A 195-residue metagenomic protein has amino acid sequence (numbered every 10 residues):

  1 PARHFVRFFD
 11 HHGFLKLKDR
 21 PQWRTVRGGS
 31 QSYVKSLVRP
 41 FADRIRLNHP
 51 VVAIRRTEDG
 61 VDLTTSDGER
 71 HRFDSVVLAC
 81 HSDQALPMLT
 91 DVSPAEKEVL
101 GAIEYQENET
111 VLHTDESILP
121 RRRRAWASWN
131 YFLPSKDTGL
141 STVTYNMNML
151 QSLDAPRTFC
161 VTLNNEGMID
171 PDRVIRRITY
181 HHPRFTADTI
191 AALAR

Functional and structural regions predicted by a protein language model:
P1-R55, G60: Active-site/ligand-binding neighborhood in enzyme catalytic cores
G28, N164-E166, I190: Short, loop-centered acidic/histidine patches that primarily coordinate divalent metals
V52-F185: Mid-domain catalytic core of redox enzymes that form a hydrophobic substrate pocket/lid adjacent to a catalytic redox
A192-R195: C-terminal lid/capping helical subdomain adjacent to the catalytic/cofactor pocket in oxidative enzymes
